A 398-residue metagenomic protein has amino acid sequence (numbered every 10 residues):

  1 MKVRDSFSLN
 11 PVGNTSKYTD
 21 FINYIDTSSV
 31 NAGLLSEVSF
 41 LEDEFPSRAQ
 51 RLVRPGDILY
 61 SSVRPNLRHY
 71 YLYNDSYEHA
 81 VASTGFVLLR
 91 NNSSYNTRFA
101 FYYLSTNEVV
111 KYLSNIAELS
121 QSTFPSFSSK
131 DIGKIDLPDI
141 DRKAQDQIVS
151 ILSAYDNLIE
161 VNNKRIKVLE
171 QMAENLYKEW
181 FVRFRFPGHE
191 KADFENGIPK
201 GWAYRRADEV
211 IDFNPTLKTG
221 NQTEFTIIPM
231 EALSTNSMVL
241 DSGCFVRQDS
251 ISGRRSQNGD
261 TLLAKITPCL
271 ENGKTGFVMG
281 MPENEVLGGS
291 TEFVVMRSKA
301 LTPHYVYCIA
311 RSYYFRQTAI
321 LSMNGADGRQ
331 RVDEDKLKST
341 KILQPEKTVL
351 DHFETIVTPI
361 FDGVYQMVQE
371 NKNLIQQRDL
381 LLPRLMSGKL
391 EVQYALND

Functional and structural regions predicted by a protein language model:
M1-N14, D136-R183, P187-K218, K347-E354 (+1 more regions): Non-catalytic DNA-recognition/assembly elements of restriction-modification systems
R4-S16, I22-S61, Y73, D208-A264 (+2 more regions): Sequence-specific dsDNA recognition surfaces
Q50-R51, P55-V109, R254, N258-F315 (+1 more regions): A short beta-sheet element
R64, S129, E174, E334-L337 (+1 more regions): ATP/adenylate-binding site constellation spanning eukaryotic-like Ser/Thr protein kinases, ABC-transporter
A80-G85, S120-V149, E285-T291, N324-D351: A short glycine-rich beta-alpha junction/loop motif
S105-N115, D136-P138: Well-ordered mid-protein domain cores that form the structural environment of catalytic cofactors
N397-D398: Acidic, Ser/Pro/Thr-rich low-complexity regulatory regions and the short amphipathic helical interaction modules they
